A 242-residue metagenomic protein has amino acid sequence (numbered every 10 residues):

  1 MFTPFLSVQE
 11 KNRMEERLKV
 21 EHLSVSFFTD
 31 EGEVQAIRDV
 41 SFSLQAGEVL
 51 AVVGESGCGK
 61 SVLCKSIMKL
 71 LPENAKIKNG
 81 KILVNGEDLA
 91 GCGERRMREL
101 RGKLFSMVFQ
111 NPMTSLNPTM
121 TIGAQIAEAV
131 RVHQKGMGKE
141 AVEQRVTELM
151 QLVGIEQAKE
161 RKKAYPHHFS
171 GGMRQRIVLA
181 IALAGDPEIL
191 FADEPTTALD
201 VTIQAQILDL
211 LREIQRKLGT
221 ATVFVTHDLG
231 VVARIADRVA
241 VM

Functional and structural regions predicted by a protein language model:
V53-G54: The feature captures the beta-strand-to-loop junction immediately N-terminal to the Walker
K76-D88: Conserved ABC transporter NBD signature motif
D88, E140-E160, R212-E213: Conserved ABC ATPase "signature" region
A184-E188: A short, proline-enriched helix->beta-strand linker immediately N-terminal to the Walker B motif in ABC-type P-loop
A205-G219: Helical segment within the ABC ATPase nucleotide-binding domain
V232-R234: A short, surface-exposed alpha-helical micro-motif characterized by mixed small hydrophobic and charged/polar residues
